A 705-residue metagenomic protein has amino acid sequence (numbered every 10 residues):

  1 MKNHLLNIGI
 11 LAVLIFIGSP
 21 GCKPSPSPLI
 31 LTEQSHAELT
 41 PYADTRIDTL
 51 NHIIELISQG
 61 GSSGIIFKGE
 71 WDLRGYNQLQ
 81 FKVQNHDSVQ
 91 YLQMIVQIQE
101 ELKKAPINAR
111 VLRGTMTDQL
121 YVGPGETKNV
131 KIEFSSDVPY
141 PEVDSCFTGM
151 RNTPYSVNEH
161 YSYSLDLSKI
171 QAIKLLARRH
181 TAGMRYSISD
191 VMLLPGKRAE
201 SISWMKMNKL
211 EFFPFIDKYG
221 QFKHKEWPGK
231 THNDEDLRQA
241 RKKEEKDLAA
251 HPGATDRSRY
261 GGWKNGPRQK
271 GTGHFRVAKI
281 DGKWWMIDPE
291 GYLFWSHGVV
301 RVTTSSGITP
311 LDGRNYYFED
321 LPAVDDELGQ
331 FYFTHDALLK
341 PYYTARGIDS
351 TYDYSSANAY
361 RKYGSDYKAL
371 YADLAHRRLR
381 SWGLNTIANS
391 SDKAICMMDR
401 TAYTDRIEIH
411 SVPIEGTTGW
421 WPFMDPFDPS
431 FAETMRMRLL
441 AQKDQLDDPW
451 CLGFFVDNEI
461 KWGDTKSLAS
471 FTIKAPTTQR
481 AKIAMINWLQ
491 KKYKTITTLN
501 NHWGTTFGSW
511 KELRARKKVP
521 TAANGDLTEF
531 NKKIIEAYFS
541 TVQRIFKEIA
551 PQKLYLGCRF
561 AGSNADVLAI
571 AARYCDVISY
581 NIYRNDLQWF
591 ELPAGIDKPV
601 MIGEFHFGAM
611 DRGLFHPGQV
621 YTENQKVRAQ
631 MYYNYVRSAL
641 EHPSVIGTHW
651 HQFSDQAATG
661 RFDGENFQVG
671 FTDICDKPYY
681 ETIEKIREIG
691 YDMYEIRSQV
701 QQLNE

Functional and structural regions predicted by a protein language model:
A43-S62: Short carbohydrate-recognition loop motifs
L56-Y161, A182-S187: Extracellular ligand-binding interfaces
L175-A182: Short beta-strand-plus-loop segments that form exposed binding edges in beta-rich domains
F222-M397, I414-P449, P520, G525-I534: Active-site-adjacent substrate/metal-binding segments within catalytic domains of carbohydrate-active enzymes
V299-F318, M397-T418, D448-L452, V456-R516 (+1 more regions): Aromatic- and acidic-residue-enriched segments that line the glycan-binding/catalytic groove of carbohydrate-active
Y317, P322-A323, E512-N634: Extracellular glycoside hydrolase catalytic/binding regions
P449-G453, D457-E459, V620-F671, I683: Substrate-binding cleft of secreted/luminal carbohydrate-active enzymes
F471-I483, H651-E705: Aromatic-rich peripheral "rim/lid" segments of glycoside hydrolase catalytic domains that contact and position glycan
